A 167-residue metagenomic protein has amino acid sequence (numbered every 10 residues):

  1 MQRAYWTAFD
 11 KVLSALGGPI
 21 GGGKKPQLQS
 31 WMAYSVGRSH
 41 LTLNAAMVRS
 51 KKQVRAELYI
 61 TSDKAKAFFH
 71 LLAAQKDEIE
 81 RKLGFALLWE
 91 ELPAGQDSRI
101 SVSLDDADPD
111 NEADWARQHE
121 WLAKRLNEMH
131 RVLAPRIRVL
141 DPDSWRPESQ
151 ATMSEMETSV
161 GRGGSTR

Functional and structural regions predicted by a protein language model:
M1-D106, T166: Polyanion-binding interface signature
K11-A15, G95, W121, N127 (+1 more regions): A generic structural signal for solvent-exposed, polar alpha-helical segments
S35, A94, S101, L140 (+1 more regions): Charge-rich, low-complexity amphipathic helices in intrinsically disordered tails/linkers adjacent to domains
L43-Q53, D105-K124, E157-R162: Short, Lys/Arg-enriched charge-dense amphipathic segments
K66, L88-E90, R131-R138, T152-S154: Short C-terminal domain-edge/linker segments immediately following a structured domain
A74-L83, D106-P147: Ampiphathic alpha-helical segments that act as solvent-exposed interaction surfaces
D141-R167: Acidic, low-complexity intrinsically disordered tails
